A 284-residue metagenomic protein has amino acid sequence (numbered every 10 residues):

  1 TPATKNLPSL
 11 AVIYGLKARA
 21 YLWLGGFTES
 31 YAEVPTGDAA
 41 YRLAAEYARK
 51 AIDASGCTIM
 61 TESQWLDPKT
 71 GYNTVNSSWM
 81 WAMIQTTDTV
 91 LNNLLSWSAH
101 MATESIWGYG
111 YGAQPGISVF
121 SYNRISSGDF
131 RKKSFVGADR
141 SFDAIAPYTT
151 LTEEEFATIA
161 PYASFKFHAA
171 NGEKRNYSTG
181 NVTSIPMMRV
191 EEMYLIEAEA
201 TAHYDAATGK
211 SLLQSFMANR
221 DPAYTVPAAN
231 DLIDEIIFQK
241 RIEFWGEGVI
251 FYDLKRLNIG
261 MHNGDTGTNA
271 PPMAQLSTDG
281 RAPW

Functional and structural regions predicted by a protein language model:
T1-W97, W107, S126-W284: Acidic/polar-rich alpha-helix caps and helix-coil junctions
S9, A113-S121, W284: Residue-level signal for threonine
A102-V119, R131: Short, cationic low-complexity segments
